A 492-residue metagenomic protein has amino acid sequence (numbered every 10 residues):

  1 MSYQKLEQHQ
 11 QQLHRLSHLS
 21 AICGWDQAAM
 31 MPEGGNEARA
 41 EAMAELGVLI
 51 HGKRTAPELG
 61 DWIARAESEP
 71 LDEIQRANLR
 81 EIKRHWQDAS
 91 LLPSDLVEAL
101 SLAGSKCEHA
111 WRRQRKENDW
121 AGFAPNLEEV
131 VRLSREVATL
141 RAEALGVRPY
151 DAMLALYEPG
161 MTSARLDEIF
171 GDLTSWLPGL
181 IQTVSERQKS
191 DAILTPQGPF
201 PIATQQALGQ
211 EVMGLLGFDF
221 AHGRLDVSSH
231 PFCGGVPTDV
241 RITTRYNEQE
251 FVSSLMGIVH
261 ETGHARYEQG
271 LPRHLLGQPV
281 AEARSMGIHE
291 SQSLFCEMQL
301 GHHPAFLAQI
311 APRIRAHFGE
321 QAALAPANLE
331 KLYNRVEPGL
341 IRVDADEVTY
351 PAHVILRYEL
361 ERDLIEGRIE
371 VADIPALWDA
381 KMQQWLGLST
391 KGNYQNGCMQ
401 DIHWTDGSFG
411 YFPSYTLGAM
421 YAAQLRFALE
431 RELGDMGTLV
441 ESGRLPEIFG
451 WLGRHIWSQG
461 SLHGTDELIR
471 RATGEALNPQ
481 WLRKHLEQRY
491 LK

Functional and structural regions predicted by a protein language model:
M1-P159, E487-L491: A well-structured
S2, H18-G24, G34, A38 (+3 more regions): C-terminal, non-catalytic "cap/extension" segments appended to globular domains
L6, A142, H260, S293 (+3 more regions): Divalent metal-coordination and catalytic microenvironments
A38, A99, N126-E129, I169 (+12 more regions): Secondary-structure capping and boundary motifs in well-ordered enzyme cores
L100-F251: Contiguous, non-catalytic segments that form substrate-binding/exosite surfaces or channel walls
A142, S253-R273, E290-L294: Active-site recognition of the HExxH zinc-binding catalytic motif
F170, T174-L177, I202-Q206, V212-D226 (+1 more regions): All-alpha helical catalytic cores of prenyl diphosphate-utilizing isoprenoid enzymes
E282-A323: Post-HExxH zinc-binding segment in Zn-dependent metallohydrolases
